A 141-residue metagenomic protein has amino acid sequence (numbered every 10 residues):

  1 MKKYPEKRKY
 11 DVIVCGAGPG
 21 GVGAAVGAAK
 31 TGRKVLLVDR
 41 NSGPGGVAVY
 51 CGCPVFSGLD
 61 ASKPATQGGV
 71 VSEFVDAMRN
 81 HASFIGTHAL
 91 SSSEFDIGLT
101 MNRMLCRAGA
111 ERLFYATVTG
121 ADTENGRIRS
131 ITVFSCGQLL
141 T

Functional and structural regions predicted by a protein language model:
M1-K2, R8, P44, R103: Low-complexity, Gly/Pro
Y4-G20: Beta1/beta-strand and adjacent pyrophosphate-binding region of the FAD-binding site in flavoprotein oxidoreductases
C15-A17, V38, F134: Short His-Asn-centered micro-motif
P19-G20, S42-G43, T119, C136-Q138: Short, glycine-/Ser/Thr-/acidic-enriched flexible segments
G20, A24-A29: Small-residue (primarily alanine) positions within well-ordered alpha-helices, especially packing/interaction faces
G27, R33-K34, D39-R127: Conserved N-terminal/central alpha/beta ligand/cofactor-binding core
D122-T141: Conserved beta-strand-loop-beta-strand element in the redox core of flavoprotein oxidoreductases
